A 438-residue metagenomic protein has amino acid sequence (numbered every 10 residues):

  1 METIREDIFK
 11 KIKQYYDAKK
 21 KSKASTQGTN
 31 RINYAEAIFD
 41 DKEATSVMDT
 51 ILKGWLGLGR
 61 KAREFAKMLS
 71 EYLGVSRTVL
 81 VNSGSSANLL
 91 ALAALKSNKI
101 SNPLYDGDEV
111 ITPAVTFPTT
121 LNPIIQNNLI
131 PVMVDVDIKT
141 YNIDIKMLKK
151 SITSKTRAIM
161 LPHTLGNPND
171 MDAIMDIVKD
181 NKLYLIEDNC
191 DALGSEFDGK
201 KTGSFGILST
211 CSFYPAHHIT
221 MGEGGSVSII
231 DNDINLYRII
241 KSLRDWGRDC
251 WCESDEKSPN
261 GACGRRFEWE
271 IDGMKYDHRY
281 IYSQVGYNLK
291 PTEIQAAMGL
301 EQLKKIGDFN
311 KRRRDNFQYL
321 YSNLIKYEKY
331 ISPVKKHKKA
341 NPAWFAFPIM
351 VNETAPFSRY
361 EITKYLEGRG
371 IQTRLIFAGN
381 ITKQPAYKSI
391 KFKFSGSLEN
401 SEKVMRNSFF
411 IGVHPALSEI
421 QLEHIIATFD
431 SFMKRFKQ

Functional and structural regions predicted by a protein language model:
M1-W55, S283: N-terminal "arm"/small-domain region of PLP-dependent enzymes with the aminotransferase-like
K11, D17, K21, A62-K67 (+6 more regions): PLP-dependent aminotransferase class I/II
R60-E109, N122-N127, M133-D135, K200: Phosphate-binding glycine-rich loop
S97-N189, E196: PLP-dependent aminotransferase-like
I111, V132, L185-I186, T210 (+2 more regions): Structural detector of well-ordered beta-strand residues that form the stable sheet scaffold of enzyme domains
E187-M221, R238, I281: Conserved active-site segment immediately N-terminal to the catalytic lysine that forms the internal aldimine
G222-V227: Glycine-rich phosphate-binding loop of ATP-grasp-fold ATP-dependent ligases
